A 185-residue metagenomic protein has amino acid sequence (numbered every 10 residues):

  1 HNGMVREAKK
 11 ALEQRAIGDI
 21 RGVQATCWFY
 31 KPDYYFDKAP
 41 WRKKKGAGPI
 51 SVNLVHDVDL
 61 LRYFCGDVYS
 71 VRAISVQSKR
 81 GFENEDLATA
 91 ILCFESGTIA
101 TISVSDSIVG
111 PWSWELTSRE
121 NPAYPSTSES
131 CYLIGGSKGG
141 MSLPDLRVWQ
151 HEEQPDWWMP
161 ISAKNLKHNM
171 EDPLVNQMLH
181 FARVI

Functional and structural regions predicted by a protein language model:
H1, K43, I50, A123 (+1 more regions): Alpha-helix initiation/capping motif
H1-N2, V109: Short gly/pro/ser/thr-enriched loop/turn and capping motifs at secondary-structure boundaries
N2-L92: Predominantly a Rossmann-like dinucleotide-binding segment in NAD(P)-dependent oxidoreductases
F29-Y34, L61, W149-P155, L179: Short hydrophobic/aromatic-rich motifs at helix boundaries and adjacent loops
G81-E85, E95-Q177: NAD(P)-dinucleotide binding in Rossmann-like oxidoreductases
M178-I185: Regular secondary-structure segments
